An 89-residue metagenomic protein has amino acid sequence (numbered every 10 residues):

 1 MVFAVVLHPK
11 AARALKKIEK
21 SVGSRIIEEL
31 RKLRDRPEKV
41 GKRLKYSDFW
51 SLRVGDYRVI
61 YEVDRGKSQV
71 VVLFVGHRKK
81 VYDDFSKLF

Functional and structural regions predicted by a protein language model:
M1-V5, S24, V54, E62-F89: Enriched for short, Lys/Arg-rich terminal
L7-A11: Basic, amphipathic "hinge/linker" alpha-helix immediately C-terminal to the N-terminal HTH DNA-binding motif
A12, S24-I27: Generic alpha-helical structural signal
A12, S51, I60: Short aromatic/hydrophobic contact patches that present stacked aromatics for nucleic-acid/ligand binding
A14-S21: Surface-exposed, Lys/Arg-rich phosphate-binding patches that contact polyanionic backbones
E19, P37, F85-S86: Short, flexible helix/strand-to-coil boundary loops that buttress conserved ligand/catalytic motifs in alpha/beta
E28-R53, Y82: A short, surface-exposed loop/turn module that caps and links secondary-structure elements
